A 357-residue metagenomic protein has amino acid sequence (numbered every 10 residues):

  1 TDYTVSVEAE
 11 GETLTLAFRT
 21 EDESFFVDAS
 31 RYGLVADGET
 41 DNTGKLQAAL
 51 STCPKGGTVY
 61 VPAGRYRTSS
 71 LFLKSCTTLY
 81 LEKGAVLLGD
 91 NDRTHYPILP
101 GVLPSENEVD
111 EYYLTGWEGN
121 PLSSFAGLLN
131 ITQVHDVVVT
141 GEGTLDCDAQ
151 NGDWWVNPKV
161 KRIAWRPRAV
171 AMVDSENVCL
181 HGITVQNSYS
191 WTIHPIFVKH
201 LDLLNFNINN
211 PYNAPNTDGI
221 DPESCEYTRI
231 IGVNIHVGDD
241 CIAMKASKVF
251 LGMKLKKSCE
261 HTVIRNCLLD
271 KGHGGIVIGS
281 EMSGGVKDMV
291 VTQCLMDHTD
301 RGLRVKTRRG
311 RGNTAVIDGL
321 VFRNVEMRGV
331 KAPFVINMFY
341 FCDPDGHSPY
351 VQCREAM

Functional and structural regions predicted by a protein language model:
T1-M357: Extracellular/periplasmic carbohydrate-active domains that bind, remodel, or depolymerize complex polysaccharides
